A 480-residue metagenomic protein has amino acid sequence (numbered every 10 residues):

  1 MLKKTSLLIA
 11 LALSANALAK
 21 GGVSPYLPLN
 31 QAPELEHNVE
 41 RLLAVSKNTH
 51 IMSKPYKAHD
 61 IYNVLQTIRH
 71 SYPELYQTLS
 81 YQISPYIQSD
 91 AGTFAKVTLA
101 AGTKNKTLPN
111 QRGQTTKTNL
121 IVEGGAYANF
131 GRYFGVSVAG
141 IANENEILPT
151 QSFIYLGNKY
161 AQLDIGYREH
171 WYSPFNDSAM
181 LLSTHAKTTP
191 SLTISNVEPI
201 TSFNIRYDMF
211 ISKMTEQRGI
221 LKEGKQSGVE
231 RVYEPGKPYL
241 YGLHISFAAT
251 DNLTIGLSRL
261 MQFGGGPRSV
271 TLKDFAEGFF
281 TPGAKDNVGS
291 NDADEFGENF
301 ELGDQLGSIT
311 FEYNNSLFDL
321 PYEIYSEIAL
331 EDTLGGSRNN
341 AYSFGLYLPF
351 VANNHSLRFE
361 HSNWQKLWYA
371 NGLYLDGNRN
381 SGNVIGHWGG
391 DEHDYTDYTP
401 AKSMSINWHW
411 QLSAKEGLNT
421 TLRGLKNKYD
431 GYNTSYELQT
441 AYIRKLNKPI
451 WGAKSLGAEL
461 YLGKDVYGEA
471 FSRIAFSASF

Functional and structural regions predicted by a protein language model:
S14-N16: N-terminal signal peptide c-region/cleavage motif recognized by signal peptidases
K20-Y155, L192, F275-A276, G283-S316: Outer-membrane beta-barrel initiation region
P28, H50-K54, E74, Q82-F94 (+8 more regions): Short loop/turn motifs that connect adjacent beta-strands in outer-membrane beta-barrel proteins
H50-I51, T107-T115, G125, A139-N143 (+7 more regions): Outer-membrane beta-barrel domain signature
L99-T107, R132, G140-E144, N158-Y160 (+11 more regions): Transmembrane beta-strands of outer-membrane beta-barrel pores
Q114-V122, N145-S152, G157, H185-L192 (+6 more regions): Residues that define the transmembrane beta-barrel architecture of outer-membrane proteins
W171, T189-S381, T399, I406 (+2 more regions): Signature for the C-terminal beta-barrel architecture of outer-membrane proteins
I245, T440-R444, E469-F480: Outer-membrane beta-barrel "beta-signal"
